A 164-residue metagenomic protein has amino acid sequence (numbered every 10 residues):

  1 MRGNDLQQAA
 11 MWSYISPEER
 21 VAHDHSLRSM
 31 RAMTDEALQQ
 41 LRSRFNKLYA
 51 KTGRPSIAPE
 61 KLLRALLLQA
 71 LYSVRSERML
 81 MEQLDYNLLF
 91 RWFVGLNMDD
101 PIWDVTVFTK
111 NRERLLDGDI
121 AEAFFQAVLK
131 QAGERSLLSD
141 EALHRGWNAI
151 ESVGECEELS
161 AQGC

Functional and structural regions predicted by a protein language model:
M1-D5, M81-L84, A123-Q126: Short, motif-level signal for alpha-helix interfacial/capping segments enriched in acidic residues and aromatics/proline
M1-E36: Charged, often Cys/His-bearing segments associated with DNA-binding zinc-finger transcription factors
Q8-S13, L41-F45, V105-F108: Short acidic (Asp/Glu) and glycine-rich catalytic loops that position anionic groups and cofactors
H23-L67, Y72-S73: Basic, short loop/linker segments at the boundary and entry of helix-turn-helix/winged-helix-like folds
L27, R31-T34, M81, T109 (+1 more regions): Hydrophobic face of alpha-helices
N46-K61, L71-E113, D117-I120: Trp/Phe/Arg-rich N-terminal binding region typifying the photolyase-homology
D85, L96-C164: Polybasic low-complexity intrinsically disordered regions
